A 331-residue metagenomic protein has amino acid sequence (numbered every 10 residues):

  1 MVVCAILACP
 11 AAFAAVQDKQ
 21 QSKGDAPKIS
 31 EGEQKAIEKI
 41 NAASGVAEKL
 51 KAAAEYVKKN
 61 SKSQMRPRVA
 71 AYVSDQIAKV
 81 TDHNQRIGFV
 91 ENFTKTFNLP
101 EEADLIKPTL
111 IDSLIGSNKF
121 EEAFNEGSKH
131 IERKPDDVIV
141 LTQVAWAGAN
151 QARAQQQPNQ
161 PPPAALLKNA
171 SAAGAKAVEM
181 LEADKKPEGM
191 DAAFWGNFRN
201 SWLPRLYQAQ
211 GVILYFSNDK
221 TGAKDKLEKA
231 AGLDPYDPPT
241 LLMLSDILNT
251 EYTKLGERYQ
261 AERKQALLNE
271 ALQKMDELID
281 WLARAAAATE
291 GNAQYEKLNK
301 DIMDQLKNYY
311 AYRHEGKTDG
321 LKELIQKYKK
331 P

Functional and structural regions predicted by a protein language model:
A12-G88, T96-I106: N-terminal leader/linker segments that initiate helical-solenoid repeat arrays
K19-P27, K186-A193, T250, R258-Q265 (+2 more regions): Terminal, low-structured helical/coil segments at or just beyond the last alpha-helical repeat
K35, R68-Y72, L105-I106, V140 (+5 more regions): The tetratricopeptide repeat
A36-K39, Y72-Q76, L110, V144 (+7 more regions): Structural register within alpha-helical repeat arrays
A43, V73, I77-V80, L114 (+5 more regions): Residue at a conserved register position within TPR or TPR-like alpha-solenoid repeats
A47, K79-V80, N84, G88 (+5 more regions): Short coil/linker segments at helix-helix boundaries
K59-R68, K95-L105, E132-I139, E182-S201 (+3 more regions): Short solvent-exposed coil/turn linkers within tandem alpha-helical repeat scaffolds
